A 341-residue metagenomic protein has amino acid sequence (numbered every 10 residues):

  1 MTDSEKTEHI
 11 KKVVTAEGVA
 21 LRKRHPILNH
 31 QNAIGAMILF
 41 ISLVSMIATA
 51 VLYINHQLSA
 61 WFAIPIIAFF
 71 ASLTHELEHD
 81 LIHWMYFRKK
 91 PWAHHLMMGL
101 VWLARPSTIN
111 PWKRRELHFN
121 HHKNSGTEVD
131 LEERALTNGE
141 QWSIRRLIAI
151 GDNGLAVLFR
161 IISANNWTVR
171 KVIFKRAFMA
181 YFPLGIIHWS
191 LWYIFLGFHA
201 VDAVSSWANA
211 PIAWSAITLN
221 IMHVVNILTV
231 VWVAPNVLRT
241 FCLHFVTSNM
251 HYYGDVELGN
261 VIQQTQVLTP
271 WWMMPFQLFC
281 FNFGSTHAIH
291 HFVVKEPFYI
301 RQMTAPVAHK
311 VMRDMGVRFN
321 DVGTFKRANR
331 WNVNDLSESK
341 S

Functional and structural regions predicted by a protein language model:
M1-Q57: Topogenic membrane-insertion module of multi-pass membrane proteins
L21-A36, N166-L184, V293: Membrane interfacial helix-start motif at the N-side
I47-L52, S59-F69, E128-M274, L278 (+1 more regions): Hydrophobic transmembrane alpha-helical segments that form the core helix bundle of multi-pass membrane enzymes
A68-E78, H94, A104-R115, R239-V246: Hydrophobic alpha-helical membrane-embedded segments
T74-W84, R114-G126, V246-D255, F283-P297: Histidine-centered catalytic micro-motifs
I82-I162: Intramembrane catalytic core of multi-pass membrane enzymes that act on lipidic substrates
G99-R105, Q264-F283, V317-N320: Cytosolic juxtamembrane regulatory segments of multi-pass membrane proteins
L136, I144-L147, V157-V169, I289 (+1 more regions): A membrane-cytosol interface segment of integral membrane proteins
